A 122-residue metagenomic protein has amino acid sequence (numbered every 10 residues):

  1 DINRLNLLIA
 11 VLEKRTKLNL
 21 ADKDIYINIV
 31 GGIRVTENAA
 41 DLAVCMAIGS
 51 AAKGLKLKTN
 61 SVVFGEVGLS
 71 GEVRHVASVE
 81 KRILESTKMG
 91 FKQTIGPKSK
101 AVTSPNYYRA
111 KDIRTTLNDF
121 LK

Functional and structural regions predicted by a protein language model:
D1-K122: Peripheral, non-AAA+ core regions of ATP-driven protein-machinery
